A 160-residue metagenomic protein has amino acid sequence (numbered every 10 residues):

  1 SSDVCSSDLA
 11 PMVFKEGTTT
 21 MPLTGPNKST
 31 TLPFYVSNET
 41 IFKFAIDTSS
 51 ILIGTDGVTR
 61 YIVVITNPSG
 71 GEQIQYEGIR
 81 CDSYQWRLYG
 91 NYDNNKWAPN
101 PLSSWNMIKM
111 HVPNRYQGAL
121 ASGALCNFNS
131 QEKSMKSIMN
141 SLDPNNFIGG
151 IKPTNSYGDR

Functional and structural regions predicted by a protein language model:
S1-S6: Short, small-residue-biased leader/transition segments that mark boundaries at the very start of proteins
D8-L23: Eukaryotic intrinsically disordered, low-complexity, charge-rich
T18, N27, N38, G78 (+2 more regions): Solvent-exposed, flexible loop/coil residues
M21-V58: A glycine-rich, hydrophobic loop/mini-helix early in the fold
E39, T66-P68, D82-Y84, Q131 (+1 more regions): Generic structural motif
S49-N100: Mid-length scaffold segments of soluble, non-membrane domains
N100-R160: C-terminal partner/receptor-binding element of secreted or periplasmic proteins
